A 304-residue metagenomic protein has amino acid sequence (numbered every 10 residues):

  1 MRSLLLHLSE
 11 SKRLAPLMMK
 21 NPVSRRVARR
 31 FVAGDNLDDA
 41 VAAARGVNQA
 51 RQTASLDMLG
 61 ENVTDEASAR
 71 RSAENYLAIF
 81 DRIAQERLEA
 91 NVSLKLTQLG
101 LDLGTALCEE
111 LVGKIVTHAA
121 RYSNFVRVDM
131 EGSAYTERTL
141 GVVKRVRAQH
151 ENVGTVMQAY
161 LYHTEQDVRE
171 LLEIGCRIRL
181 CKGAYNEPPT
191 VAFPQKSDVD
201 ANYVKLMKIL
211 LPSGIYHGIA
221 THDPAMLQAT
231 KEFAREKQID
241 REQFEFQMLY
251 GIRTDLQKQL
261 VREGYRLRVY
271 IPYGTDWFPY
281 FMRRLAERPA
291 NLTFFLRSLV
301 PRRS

Functional and structural regions predicted by a protein language model:
M1-S304: Positively charged, amphipathic and often flexible ligand-engagement surfaces
